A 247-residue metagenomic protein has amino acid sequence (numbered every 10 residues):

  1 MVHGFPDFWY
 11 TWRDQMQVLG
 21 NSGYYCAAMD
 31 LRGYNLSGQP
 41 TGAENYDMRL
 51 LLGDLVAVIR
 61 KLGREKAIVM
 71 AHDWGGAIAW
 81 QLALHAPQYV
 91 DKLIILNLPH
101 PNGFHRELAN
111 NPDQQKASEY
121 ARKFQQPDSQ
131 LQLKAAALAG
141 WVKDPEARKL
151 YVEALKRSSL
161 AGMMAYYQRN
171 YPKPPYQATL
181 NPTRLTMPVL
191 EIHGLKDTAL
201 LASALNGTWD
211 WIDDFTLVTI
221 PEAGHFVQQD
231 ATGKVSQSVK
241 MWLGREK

Functional and structural regions predicted by a protein language model:
M1-G38: Conserved HGGG/HGGXW glycine-rich cap/lid loop of the alpha/beta-hydrolase fold
W12, A27, Y34-M70, W74-I220 (+2 more regions): Flexible "cap/lid" subdomain of the alpha/beta-hydrolase fold that forms the substrate-access gate
A223-S236: Catalytic histidine-centered segment of alpha/beta-hydrolase-like enzymes
